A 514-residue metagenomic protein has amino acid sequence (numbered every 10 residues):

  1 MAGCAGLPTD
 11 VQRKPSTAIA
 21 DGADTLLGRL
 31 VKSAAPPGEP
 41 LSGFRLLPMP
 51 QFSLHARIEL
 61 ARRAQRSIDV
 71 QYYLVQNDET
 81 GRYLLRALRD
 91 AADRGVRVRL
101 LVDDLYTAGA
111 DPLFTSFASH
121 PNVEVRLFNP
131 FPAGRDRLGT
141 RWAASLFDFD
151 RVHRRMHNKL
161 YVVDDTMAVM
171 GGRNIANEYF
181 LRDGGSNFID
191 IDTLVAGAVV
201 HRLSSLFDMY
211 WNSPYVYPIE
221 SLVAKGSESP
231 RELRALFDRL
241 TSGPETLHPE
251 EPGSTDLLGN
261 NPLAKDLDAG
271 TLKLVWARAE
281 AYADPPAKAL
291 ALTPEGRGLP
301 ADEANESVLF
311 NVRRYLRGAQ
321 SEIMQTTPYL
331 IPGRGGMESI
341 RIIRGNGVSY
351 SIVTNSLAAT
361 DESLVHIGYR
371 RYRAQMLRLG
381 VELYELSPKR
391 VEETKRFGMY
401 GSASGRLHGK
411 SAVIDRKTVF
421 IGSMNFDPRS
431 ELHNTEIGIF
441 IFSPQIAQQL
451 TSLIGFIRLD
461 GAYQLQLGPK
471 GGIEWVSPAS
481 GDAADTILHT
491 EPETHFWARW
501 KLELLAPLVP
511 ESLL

Functional and structural regions predicted by a protein language model:
C4-K159, V163-L514: Charged, low-complexity intrinsically disordered terminal segments
